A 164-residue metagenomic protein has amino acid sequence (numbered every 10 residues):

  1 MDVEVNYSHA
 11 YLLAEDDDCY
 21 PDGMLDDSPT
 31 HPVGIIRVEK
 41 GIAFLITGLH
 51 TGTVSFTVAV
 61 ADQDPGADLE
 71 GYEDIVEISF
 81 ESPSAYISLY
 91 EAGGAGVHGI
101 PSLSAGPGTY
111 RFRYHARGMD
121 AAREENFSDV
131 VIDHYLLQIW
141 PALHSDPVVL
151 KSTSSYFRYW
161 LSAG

Functional and structural regions predicted by a protein language model:
M1-G71, D120-G164: Primarily secretory-pathway and cell-envelope proteins
K40, T53, S84, P107-T109: Short connector loops at helix/strand junctions that flank enzyme active sites, especially segments positioning acidic
T47-L49, V60-D64, F80-S84, E91-G93 (+1 more regions): Generic secondary-structure microfeatures
L69-G106: Extended, solvent-exposed segments with strong compositional bias
G106-D120, D133: Internal, hydrophobic beta-strand segments that form the core of beta-sheet-rich folds
